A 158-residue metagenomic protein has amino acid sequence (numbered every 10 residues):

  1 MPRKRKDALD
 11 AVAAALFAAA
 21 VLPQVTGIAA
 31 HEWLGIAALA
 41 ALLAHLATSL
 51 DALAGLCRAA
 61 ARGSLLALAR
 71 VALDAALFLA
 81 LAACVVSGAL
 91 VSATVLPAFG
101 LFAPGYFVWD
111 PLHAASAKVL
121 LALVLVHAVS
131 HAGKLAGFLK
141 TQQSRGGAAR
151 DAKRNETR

Functional and structural regions predicted by a protein language model:
M1-R158: Membrane-embedded alpha-helical bundles that constitute the cytochrome b-like, heme-associated redox core of multi-pass
